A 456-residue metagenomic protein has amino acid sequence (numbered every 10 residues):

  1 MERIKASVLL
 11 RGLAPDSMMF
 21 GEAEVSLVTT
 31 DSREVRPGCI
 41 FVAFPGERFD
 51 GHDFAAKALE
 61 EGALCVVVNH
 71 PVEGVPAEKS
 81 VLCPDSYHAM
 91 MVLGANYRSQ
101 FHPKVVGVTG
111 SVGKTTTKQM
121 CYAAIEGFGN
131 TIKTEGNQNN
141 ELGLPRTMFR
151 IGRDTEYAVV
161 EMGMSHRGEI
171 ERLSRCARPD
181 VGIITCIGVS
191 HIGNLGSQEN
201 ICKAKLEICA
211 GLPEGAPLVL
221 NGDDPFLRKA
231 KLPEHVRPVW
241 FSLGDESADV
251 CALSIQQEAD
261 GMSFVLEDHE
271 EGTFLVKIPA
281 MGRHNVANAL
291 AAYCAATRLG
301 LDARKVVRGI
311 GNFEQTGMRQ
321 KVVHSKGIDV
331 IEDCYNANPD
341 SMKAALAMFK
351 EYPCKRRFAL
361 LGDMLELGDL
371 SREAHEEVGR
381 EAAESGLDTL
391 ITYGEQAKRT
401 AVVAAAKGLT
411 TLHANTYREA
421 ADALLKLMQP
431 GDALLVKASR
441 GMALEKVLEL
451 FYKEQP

Functional and structural regions predicted by a protein language model:
M1-V92, Y352-C354, R380-E381, S385-E395 (+1 more regions): N-terminal leader/targeting and accessory segments in enzymes
L9, C39, A58, L93 (+13 more regions): Residue-level signal for inorganic ion chemistry
L10-R11, A89-P217, G222, F226-H235 (+2 more regions): Phosphate-binding loop of NTP-binding sites
G46-F49, T316, C334-K407, P456: Active-site beta-alpha connecting loops in nucleotide-dependent enzymes
L64-C65, K104, E156, D180 (+2 more regions): Short acidic/polar active-site loop segments enriched in Thr and Asp
V68, V72-A77, I183-V330, C354-K355 (+2 more regions): Acidic, Mg2+-coordinating active-site environments of NTP-dependent enzymes
H413, G431-Y452: Peripheral docking tails and interdomain loops at the edges of cofactor- or intermediate-handling domains
